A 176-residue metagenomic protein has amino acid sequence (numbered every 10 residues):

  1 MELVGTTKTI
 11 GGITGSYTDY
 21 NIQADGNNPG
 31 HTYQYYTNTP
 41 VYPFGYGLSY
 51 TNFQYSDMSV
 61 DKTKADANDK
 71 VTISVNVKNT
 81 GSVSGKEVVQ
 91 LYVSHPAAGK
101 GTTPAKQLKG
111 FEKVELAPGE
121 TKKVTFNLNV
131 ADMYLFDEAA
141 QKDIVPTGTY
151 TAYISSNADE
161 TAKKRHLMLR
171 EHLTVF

Functional and structural regions predicted by a protein language model:
M1-K86, Y92, K113, T147-N157 (+2 more regions): Secreted, periplasmic, or luminal enzymes acting at the cell surface/secretory milieu
T18, Y33, H95-T102, A131 (+1 more regions): Generic detector of bulky aromatic hydrophobic side chains
P29-G30, V41-Y42, S59, A97-G99 (+2 more regions): Short secondary-structure boundary micro-motifs
S82-G99, A105-L108: Short acidic, flexible loop segments centered on an aromatic residue
G99-E138: Intrinsically disordered, low-complexity Pro/Gly/Ser/Thr-rich segments with frequent PxxP/GP/PP motifs and embedded
N127-A158: Short, surface-exposed ligand- or partner-binding patches at beta-edge/loop junctions that are enriched in aromatics
